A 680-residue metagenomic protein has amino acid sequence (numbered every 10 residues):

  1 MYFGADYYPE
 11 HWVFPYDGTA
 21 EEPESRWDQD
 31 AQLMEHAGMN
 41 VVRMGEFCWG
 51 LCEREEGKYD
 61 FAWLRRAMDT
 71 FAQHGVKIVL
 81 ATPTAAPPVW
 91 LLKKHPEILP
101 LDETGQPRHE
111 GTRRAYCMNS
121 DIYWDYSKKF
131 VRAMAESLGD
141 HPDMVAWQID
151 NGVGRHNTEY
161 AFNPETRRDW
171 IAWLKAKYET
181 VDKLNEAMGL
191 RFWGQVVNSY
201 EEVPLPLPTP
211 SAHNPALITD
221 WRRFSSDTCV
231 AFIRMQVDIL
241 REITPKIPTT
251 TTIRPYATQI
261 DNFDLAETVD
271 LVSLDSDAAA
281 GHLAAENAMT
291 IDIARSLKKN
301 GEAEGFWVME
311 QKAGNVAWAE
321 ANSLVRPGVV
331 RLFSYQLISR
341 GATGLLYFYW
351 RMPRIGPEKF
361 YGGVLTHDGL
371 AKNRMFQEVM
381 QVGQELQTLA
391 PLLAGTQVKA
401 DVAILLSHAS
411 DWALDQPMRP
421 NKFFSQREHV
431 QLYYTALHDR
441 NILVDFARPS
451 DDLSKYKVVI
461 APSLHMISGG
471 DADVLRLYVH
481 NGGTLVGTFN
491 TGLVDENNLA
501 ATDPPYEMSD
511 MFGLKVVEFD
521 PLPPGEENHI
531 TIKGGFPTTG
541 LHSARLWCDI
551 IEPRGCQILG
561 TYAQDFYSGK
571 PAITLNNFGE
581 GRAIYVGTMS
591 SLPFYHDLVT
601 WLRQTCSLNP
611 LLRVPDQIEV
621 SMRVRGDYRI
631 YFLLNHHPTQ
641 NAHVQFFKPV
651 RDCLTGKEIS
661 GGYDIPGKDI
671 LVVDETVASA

Functional and structural regions predicted by a protein language model:
M1, G38-N40, A72-I78, D140-V145 (+7 more regions): Short, well-ordered coil/turn segments that N-cap beta-strands
F3-E22, G45-A62, H109-K128, V153-N157 (+6 more regions): The substrate-binding groove and active-site-proximal loops of carbohydrate-active enzymes, especially glycoside
A5, M34, V42, F71 (+9 more regions): Conserved, mostly hydrophobic/aromatic
Y8-P9, R43-C48, A81-W90, V145-G154 (+5 more regions): Short, solvent-exposed turn/loop segments enriched in Gly/Ser/Thr/Pro and often Arg
V13-E35, S127-A133, R254-L265, R326-S334: Short, acidic/polar
W27-P107, R132-A135, M235-I243, H465-M466: Aromatic-lined substrate-binding rim segments of carbohydrate-active enzymes
L101-L271, D275-N287: Polysaccharide-binding and catalytic clefts of secreted carbohydrate-active enzymes
Y200-V203, K246, P255, A266 (+2 more regions): Carbohydrate-binding surfaces of carbohydrate-active enzymes
